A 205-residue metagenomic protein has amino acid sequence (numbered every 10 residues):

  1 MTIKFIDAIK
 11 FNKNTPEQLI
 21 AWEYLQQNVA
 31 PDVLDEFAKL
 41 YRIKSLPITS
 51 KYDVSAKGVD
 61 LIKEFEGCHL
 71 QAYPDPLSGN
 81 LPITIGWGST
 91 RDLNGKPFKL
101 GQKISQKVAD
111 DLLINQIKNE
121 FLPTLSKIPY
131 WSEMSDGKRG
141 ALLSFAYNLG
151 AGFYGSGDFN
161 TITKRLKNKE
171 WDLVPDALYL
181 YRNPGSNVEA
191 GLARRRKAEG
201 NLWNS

Functional and structural regions predicted by a protein language model:
M1-T49, A56-D60, F65-Q71, L77 (+5 more regions): Long, amphipathic alpha-helical surface segments
D53-V54, P76-G79, M134-K138: Extracellular/periplasmic catalytic domains that process cell-envelope and extracellular macromolecules
N80-T90: Short N-terminal mixed-charge amphipathic segments
D92-N94: Short, acidic Gly/Pro/Ser/Thr-rich loop/turn segments
K96-I104: Glycine-centered loop/turn motifs
N119-F159: Active-site nucleophile-His-acid catalytic modules used for acyl/amide transfer and hydrolysis across diverse enzymes
